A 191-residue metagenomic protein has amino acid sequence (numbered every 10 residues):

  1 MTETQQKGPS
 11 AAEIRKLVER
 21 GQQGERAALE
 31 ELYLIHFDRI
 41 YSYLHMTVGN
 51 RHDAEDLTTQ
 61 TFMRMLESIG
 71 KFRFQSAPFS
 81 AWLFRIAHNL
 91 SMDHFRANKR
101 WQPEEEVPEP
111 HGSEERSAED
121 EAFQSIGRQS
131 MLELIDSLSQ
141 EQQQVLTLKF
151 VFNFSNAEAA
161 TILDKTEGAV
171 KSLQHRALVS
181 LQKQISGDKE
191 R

Functional and structural regions predicted by a protein language model:
E3-Q6, R20-E31, Y41-Q60, E167 (+2 more regions): Short, charged helix-capping/linker segments at alpha-helix termini
S10-I14, W101-R128: Internal acidic/polar
K16-R20, S130-L138: Short amphipathic alpha-helical boundary/capping segments
L34-D38, M46-G49, D136, T147-S155: Short helix-capping/turn signature of helix-turn-helix
L44, R96, L138, Q143 (+1 more regions): Short, Lys/Arg-enriched C-terminal cap helix and immediately downstream tail that follows
D56-M63, A77-N89: Structural recognition of an alpha-helix C-terminal capping motif at a helix-to-coil junction
E67-F74, R85-E105: Arg/Lys-rich amphipathic alpha helix in sigma70-family domain 2
E133-Q144, F152-A169: Helix-turn-helix DNA-binding module
